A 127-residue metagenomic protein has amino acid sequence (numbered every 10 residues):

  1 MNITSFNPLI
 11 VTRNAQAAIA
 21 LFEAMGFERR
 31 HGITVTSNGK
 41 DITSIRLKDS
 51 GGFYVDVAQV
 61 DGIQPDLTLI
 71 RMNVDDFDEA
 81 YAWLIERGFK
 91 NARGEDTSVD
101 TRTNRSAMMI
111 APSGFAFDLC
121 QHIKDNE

Functional and structural regions predicted by a protein language model:
M1, I63, A92-R93: Generic signal for short, ordered secondary-structure residues within or immediately flanking folded domains
M1-T4, V99: N-terminal intrinsically disordered, low-complexity tails enriched in polar/charged
N2, L9-G52: Core segments of cupin and vicinal oxygen chelate
T4-N14, I45, V60-R87, R105-I110 (+1 more regions): Vicinal oxygen chelate
G32, A82-E127: Vicinal oxygen chelate
S37-G39, I63-Q64, V99-T101: Short glycine/serine/proline-enriched coil/turn segments at secondary-structure junctions
Y54-V57: A short acidic-to-branched-hydrophobic micro-motif
